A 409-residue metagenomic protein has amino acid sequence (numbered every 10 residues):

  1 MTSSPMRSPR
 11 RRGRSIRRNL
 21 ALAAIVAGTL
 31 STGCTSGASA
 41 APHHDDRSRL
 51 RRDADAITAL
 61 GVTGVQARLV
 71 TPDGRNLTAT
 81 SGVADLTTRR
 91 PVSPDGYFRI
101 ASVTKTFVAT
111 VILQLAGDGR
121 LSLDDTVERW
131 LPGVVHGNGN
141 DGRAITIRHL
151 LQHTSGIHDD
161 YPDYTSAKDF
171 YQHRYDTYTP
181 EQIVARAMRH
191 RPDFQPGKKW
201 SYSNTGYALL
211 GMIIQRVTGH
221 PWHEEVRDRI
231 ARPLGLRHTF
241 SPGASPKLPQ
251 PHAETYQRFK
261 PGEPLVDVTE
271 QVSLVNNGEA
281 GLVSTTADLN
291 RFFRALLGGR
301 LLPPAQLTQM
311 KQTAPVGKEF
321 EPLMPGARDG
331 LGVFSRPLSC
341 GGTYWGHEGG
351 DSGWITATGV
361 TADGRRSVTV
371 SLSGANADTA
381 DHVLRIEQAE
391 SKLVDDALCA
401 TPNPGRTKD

Functional and structural regions predicted by a protein language model:
M1-A41: Secretory targeting and sorting signals
T2, C34-A79, T269-D409: Catalytic loop of the DD-peptidase/beta-lactamase superfamily, centered on the K-T-G motif and neighboring
D46, L50, I100, T104 (+5 more regions): Hydrophobic (often cysteine-bearing) scaffold residues that line and stabilize catalytic clefts of nucleotide/cofactor
A54, D73, K105-V108, I112 (+8 more regions): Residue-level preference for non-acidic, small/hydrophobic
L60-T63, T87-H149, F194-S203, N277 (+1 more regions): Short active-site loop at a secondary-structure junction that contains or immediately precedes the catalytic residue(s)
T71, V83, S102-T104, G206 (+1 more regions): A mature extracytoplasmic/lumenal domain signature
P72-L86, R90-P91, R99: N-terminal carbohydrate-binding/catalytic regions of secreted carbohydrate-active enzymes
G139-Y344, E348: Short, surface-exposed loop or secondary-structure junction motifs that flank catalytic or metal-binding residues
